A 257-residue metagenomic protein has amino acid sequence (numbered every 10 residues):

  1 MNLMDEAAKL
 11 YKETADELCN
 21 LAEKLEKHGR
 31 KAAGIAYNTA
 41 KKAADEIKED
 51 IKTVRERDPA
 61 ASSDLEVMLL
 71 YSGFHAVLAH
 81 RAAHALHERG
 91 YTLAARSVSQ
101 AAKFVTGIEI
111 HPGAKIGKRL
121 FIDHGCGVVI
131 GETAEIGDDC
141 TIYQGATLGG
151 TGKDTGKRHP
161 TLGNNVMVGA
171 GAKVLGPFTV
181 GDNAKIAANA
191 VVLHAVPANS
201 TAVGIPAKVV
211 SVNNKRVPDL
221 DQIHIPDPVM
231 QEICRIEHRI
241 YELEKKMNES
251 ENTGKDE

Functional and structural regions predicted by a protein language model:
M1-A101, V217-E257: Terminal amphipathic alpha-helical/low-complexity segments used for targeting or macromolecular assembly
K103-V210: Structural signal for interior beta-strand "rungs" in well-ordered beta-sheet cores of soluble enzyme domains
V212-K215: A structural signal for small-residue-enriched, beta-sheet-centric alpha/beta enzyme cores and oligomeric scaffold folds
